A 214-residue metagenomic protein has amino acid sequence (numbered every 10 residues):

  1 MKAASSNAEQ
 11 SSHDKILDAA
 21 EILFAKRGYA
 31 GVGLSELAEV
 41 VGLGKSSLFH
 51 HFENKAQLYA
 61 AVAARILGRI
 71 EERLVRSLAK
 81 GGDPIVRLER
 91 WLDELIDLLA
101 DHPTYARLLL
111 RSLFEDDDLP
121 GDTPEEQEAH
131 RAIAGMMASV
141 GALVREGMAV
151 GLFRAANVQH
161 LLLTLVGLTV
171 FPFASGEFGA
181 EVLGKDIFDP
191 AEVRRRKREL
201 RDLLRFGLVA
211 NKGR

Functional and structural regions predicted by a protein language model:
M1-K2, D97, D101, A134 (+3 more regions): C-terminal peripheral helix-coil segments that are non-catalytic and often amphipathic
M1-S11, K15-D18, K212-R214: N-terminal intrinsically disordered/low-complexity leader segments
S11, K15, L23-Q57, A61: Helix-turn-helix
A61, V75-R107, I133, V158-L162 (+2 more regions): Hydrophobic alpha-helical connector segments
A64-R69: Short, basic, alpha-helical segments at the C-terminal edge of helix-turn-helix-like DNA-binding modules
V86, E128-A132, M148-V166: All-alpha amphipathic helical-bundle segments outside canonical DNA-binding/catalytic cores that form hydrophobic
L92-L95, L109-L113, L165, T169 (+1 more regions): Short alpha-helical scaffolding segments that buttress acidic/His motifs in well-ordered protein cores
D101-Q127, G176-L183: Amphipathic alpha-helical segments used for helix-helix packing
